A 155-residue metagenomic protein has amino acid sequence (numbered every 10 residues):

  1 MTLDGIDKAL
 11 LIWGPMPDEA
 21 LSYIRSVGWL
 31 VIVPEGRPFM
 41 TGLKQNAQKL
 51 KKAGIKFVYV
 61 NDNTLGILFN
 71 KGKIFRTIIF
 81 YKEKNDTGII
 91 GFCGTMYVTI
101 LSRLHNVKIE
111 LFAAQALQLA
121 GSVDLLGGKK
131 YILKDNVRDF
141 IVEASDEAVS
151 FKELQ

Functional and structural regions predicted by a protein language model:
M1-K56: N-terminal active-site beta-alpha-beta segment that forms phosphate/nucleotide-binding and substrate-recognition loops
T41-Q155: Conserved phosphate- and dinucleotide-binding cores of soluble alpha/beta proteins, encompassing both enzyme active
